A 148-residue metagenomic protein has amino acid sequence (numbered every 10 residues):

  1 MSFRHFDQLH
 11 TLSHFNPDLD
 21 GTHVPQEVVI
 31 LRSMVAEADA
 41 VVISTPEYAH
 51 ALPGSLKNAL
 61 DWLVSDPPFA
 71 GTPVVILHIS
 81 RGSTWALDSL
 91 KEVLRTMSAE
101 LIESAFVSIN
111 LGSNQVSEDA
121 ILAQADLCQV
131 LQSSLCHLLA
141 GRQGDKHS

Functional and structural regions predicted by a protein language model:
M1-T45, A51-D61, I121-S148: N-terminal beta1-alpha1-beta2 submodule of the flavodoxin-like/Rossmannoid cofactor-binding fold
F3-H14, P67, S98-E118: Mobile beta-alpha loop/short-helix "lid" or hinge segments that flank ligand
D39-V41, A70-V74: Short, surface-exposed connector motifs at secondary-structure boundaries
A49-H50, S83: Glycine-rich nucleotide phosphate-binding loop and flanking beta-alpha elements of Rossmann-like dinucleotide-binding
L60-L63, K91: Short, well-ordered amphipathic alpha-helices
L63-A70, T96: Flexible, gly/pro- and Lys/Arg-enriched active-site loops
T72-L111, D126: Short, glycine-/small-residue-rich phosphate/pyrophosphate-handling segment
V93-E100, G112, S134-D145: Change "in soluble alpha/beta enzymes" to "in soluble alpha/beta proteins
